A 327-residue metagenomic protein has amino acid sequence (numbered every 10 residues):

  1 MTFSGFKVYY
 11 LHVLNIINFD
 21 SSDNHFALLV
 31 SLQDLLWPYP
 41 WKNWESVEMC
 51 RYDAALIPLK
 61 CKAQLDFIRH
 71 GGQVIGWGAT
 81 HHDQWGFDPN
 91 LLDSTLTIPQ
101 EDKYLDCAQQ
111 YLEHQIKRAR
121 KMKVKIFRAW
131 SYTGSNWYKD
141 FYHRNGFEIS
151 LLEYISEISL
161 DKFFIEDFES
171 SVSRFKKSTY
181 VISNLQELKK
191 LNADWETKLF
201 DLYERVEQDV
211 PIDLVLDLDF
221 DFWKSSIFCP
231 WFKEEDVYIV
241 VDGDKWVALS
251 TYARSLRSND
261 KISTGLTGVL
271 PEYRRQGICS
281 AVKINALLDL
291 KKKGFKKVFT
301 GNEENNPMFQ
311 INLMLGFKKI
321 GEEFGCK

Functional and structural regions predicted by a protein language model:
T2-D53, S171-D217: Short amphipathic alpha-helix that is part of the acyltransferase structural core
T2-H12, Q84, P99-L191, E323-K327: Acyl-donor-binding surface of acyltransferase catalytic domains
H12, N18-F26, V30-G134, V241-D242 (+1 more regions): Conserved donor-binding loop and adjoining core beta-sheet/short helix segment in diverse acyl/aminoacyl transferases
N24, N136-W137, N306-P307: Short alpha-helical
Y104-K117, V269, R275-L288, Q310-M314: Conserved acetyl-CoA-binding loop-helix of GNAT-fold acetyltransferases
N145-I165, D236-Y238, T264-G265, L288-K327: Active-site/acyl-donor-binding loops of N-acyltransferases
D213-I239, G243-L249: A mid-sequence, solvent-exposed acidic-amphipathic segment
V240, L249-S250, Y273, I278 (+3 more regions): Extended, compositionally biased non-globular segments
